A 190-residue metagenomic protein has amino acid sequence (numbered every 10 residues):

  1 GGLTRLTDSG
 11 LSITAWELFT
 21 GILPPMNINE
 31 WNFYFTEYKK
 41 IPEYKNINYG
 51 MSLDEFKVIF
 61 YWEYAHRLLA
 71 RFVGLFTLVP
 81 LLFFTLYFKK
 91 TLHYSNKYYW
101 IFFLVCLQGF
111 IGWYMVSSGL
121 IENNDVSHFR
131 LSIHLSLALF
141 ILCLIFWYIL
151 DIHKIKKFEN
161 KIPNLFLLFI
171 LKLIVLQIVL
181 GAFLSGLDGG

Functional and structural regions predicted by a protein language model:
G2-L6, V175-G190: Transmembrane alpha-helix/helix-exit interface in multi-pass inner-membrane proteins
T4-I22: Interfacial/capping segments of alpha-helical transmembrane domains
T36-T77: Individual transmembrane alpha-helix segments
V73-V79, L135-I152: Hydrophobic cores of alpha-helical transmembrane segments in multi-pass inner/ER membrane proteins, independent
L81-K90, W147-K156: Structural signal for the C-terminal ends of transmembrane alpha-helices and the immediately following loop
L92-F102, F158-L176: Interfacial segments of alpha-helical transmembrane regions
Y114-E122: Juxtamembrane "helix-exit" motif on the non-cytosolic side of transmembrane helices
N123-H134: Non-cytosolic membrane-interface motifs at loop->transmembrane helix junctions
